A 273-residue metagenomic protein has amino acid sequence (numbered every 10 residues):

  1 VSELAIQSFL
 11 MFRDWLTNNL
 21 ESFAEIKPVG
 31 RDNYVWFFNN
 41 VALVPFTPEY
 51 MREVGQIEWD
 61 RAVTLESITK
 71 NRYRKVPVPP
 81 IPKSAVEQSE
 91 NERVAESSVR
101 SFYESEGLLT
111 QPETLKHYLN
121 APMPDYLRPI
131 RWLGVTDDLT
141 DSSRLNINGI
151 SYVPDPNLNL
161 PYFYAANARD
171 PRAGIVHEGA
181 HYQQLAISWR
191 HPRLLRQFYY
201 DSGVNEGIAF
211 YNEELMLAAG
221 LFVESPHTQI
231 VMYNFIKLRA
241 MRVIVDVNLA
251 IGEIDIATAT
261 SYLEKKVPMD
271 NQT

Functional and structural regions predicted by a protein language model:
V1-T273: N-terminal maturation segment of proteins
